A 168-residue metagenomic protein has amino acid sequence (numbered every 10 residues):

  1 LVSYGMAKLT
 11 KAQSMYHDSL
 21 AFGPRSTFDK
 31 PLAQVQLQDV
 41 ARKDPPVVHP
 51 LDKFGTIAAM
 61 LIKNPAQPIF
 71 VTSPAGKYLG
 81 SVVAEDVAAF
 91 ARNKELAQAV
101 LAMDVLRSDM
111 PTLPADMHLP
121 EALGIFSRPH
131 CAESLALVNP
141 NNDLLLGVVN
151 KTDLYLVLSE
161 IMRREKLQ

Functional and structural regions predicted by a protein language model:
L1-H49, I161-Q168: Membrane-interfacial segments at transmembrane helix termini in multi-pass membrane proteins
V2, V105, L154: Hydrophobic, well-ordered secondary-structure elements that form the walls of internal hydrophobic environments
D29-L32, L79, K94-A97: A generic short alpha-helical patch detector that favors 3-5-residue windows in or near N-terminal regions
A33-P45, D52, D86, Q98-M110: Bateman (tandem CBS) regulatory domains
P45, V82, A136: Short, structured motif recognition centered on aromatic/hydrophobic residues
V48-A66, T72-S73, A91-K94, T112-P140 (+1 more regions): The conserved cystathionine-beta-synthase
L79-V87, L146-L154: Short hydrophobic beta-strand motif reused across regulatory alpha/beta modules
